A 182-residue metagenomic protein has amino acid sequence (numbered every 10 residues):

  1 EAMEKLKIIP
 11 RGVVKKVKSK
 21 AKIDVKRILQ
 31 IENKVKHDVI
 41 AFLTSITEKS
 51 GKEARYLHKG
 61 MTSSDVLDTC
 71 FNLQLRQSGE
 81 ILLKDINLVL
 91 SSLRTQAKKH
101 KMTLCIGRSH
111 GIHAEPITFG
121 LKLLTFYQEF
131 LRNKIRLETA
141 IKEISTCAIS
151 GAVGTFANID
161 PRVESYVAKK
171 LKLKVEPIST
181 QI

Functional and structural regions predicted by a protein language model:
E1-F156, D160-A168, V175: A helix-coil-helix interface module used to build multimeric assemblies and to scaffold catalytic/cofactor sites
E176-I182: Amphipathic, heptad-repeat alpha-helical segments used for oligomerization and assembly
